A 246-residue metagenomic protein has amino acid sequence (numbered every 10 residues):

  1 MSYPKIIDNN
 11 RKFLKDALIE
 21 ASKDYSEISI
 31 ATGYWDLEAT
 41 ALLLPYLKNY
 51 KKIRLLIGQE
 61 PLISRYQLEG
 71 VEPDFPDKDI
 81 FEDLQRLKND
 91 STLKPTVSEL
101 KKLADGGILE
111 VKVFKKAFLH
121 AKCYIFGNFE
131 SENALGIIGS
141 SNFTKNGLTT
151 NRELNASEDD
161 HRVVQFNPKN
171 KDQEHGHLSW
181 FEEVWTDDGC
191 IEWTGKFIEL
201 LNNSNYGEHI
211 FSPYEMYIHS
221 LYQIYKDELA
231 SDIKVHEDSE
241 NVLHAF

Functional and structural regions predicted by a protein language model:
M1-A245: PLD/PLD-like phosphodiesterase catalytic module centered on the HKD motif
